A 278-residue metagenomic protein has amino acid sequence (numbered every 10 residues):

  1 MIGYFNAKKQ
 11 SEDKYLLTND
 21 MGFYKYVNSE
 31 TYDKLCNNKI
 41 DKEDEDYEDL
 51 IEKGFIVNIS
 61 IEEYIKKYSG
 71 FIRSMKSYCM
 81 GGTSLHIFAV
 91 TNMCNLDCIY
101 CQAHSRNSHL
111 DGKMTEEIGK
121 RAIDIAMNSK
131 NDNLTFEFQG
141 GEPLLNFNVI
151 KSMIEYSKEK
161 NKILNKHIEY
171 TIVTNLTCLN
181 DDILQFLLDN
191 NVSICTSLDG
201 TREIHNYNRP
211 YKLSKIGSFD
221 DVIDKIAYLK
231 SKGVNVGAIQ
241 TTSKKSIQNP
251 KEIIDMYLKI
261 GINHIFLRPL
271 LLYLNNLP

Functional and structural regions predicted by a protein language model:
I2-M21, K25, E45-I87: N-terminal [4Fe-4S]-dependent radical SAM core
V27-I40: Short amphipathic alpha-helical recognition elements used for nucleic-acid or partner binding across transcription
G70-Q185, D189-N190: Conserved alpha-helical substructure of the radical SAM core
H86, L134-F136, Y170-I172, I194-T196 (+2 more regions): Hydrophobic faces of well-ordered beta-strands that scaffold small-molecule active sites in alpha/beta enzyme cores
L96-C101, R202-N206, L274-L277: Short acidic/His/Gly/Ser-rich catalytic and metal-binding motifs that mark active-site loops of diverse hydrolases
I123, I150-I154, L184, I223-A227 (+1 more regions): Generic structural signal for well-ordered alpha-helices, preferentially at hydrophobic/aromatic core positions
L184-E203, T242, I262-L271: Non-cysteine beta-strand/loop elements that form the S-adenosyl-L-methionine
Y207-D220, A227-P278: Radical SAM enzyme [4Fe-4S]-AdoMet core and its adjacent flexible, acidic and glycine-rich loops/tails across
